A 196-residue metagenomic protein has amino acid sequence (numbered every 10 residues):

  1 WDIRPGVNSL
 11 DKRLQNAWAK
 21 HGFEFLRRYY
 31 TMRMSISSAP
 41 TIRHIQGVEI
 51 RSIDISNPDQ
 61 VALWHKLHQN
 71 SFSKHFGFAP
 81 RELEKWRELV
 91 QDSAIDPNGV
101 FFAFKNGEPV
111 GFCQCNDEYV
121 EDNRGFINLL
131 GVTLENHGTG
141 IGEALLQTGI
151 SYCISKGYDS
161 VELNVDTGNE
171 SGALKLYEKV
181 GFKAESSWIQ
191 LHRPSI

Functional and structural regions predicted by a protein language model:
W1-E49, S187-R193: Acyl-donor-binding surface of acyltransferase catalytic domains
W1-S9, C153-V165: Conserved GNAT acetyl-CoA-binding A-motif
N8, T133, H137, D166: Residue-level recognition of the GNAT/N-acetyltransferase active site
E49-K66: A short beta-loop-alpha structural element at the N-terminal edge of CoA-dependent acyl/N-acetyltransferase catalytic
H75-V132: A conserved beta-strand-loop-helix scaffold within acyl/acetyltransferase catalytic domains
V132, G138-S155, L174-K179: Conserved acetyl-CoA-binding loop-helix of GNAT-fold acetyltransferases
L146, N169-A173, Q190-S195: Short glycine/proline-centered loop/turn elements that form peptide/ligand docking sites
